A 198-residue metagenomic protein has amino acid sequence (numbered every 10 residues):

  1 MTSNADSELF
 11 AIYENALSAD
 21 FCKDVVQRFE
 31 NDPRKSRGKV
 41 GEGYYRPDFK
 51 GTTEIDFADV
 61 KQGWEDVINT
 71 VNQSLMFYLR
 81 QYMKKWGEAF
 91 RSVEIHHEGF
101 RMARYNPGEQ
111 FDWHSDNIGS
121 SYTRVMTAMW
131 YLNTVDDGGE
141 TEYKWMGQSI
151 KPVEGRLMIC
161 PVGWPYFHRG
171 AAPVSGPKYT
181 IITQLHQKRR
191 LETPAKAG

Functional and structural regions predicted by a protein language model:
M1-L157, P165-G198: Fe(II)/2-oxoglutarate oxygenase catalytic core
